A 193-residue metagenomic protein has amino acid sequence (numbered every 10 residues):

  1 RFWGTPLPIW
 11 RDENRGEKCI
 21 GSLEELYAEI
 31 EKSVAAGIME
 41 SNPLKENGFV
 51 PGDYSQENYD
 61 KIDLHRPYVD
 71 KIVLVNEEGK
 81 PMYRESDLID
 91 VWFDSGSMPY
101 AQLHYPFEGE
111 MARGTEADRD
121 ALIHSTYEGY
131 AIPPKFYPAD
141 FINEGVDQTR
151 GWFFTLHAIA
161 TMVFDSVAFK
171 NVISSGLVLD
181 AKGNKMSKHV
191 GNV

Functional and structural regions predicted by a protein language model:
R1-V193: Structured secondary-structure scaffolds
